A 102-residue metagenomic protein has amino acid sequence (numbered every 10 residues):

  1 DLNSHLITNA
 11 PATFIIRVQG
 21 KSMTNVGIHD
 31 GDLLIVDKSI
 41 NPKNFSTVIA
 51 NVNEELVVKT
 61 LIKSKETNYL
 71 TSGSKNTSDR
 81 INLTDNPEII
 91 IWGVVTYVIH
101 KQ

Functional and structural regions predicted by a protein language model:
L2, L6-Q102: Acidic/glycine-rich C-terminal interaction modules and beta/coil loop segments that lie outside canonical DNA-binding
